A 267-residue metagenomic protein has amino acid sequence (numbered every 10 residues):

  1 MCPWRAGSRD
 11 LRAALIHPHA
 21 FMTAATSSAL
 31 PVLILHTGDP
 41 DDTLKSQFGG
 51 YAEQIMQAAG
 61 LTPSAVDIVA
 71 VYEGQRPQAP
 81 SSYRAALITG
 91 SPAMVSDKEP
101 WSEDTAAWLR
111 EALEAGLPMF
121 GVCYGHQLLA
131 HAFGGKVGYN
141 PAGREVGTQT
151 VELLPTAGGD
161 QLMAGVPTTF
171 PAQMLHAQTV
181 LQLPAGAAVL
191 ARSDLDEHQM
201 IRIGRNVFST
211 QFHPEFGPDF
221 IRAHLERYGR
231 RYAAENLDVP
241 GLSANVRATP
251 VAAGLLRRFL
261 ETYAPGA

Functional and structural regions predicted by a protein language model:
P3-W4, D10-L11, L15-A107, E111-A115 (+1 more regions): N-terminal beta1-alpha1 cap of cysteine-dependent amidohydrolase-like domains
L33-L35, D67-V69, L87, F120 (+3 more regions): Hydrophobic/aromatic beta-strand patches that form the interior of the parallel beta-sheet core in alpha/beta enzyme
L44-K45, Q78, D97-K98, A130-A132 (+3 more regions): Short glycine-/acidic-enriched loop or helix-start segments at secondary-structure transitions that form or flank
Q47-G50, S81-Y83, P100-E103, G134-V137 (+3 more regions): Short, glycine/charged-enriched secondary-structure capping and boundary segments
T62, W108, A115-G116, T169 (+2 more regions): Structured helix-beta-strand junction loops
T89-D160: Cysteine-nucleophile active-site neighborhood
F133-D219: Pocket-forming structural segment of enzyme catalytic cores
A188-L190, D196-R202, N206-A267: C-terminal and late-domain segments of enzyme folds
